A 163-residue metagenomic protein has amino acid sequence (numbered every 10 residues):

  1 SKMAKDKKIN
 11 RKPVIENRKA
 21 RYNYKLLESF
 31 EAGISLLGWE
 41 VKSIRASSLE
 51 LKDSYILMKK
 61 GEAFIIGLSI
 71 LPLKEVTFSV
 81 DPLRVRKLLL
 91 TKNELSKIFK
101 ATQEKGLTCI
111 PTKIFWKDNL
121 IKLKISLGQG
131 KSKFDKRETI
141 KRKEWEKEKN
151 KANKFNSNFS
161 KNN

Functional and structural regions predicted by a protein language model:
S1-A32, L37, I140-N163: Intrinsically disordered, Lys/Arg-rich N-terminal extensions and targeting peptides of nucleic-acid-associated proteins
L36, L51-D53, I65, C109-P111: Hydrophobic residues on conserved beta-strands that form the core of alpha/beta folds
K42, E50, L57, I70-L73 (+1 more regions): Short, surface-exposed beta-strand-loop junctions and turns on beta-sheet-rich folds
S54-M58, I114: A structural signal for short hydrophobic beta-strand segments in well-ordered beta-sheet cores
L68-E104: Compact, glycine-rich, soluble single-domain proteins
L83, L90-L95, G130-F159: C-terminal end-helix/capping segment
L89-S126, G130-S132: Beta-rich strand-turn-strand
